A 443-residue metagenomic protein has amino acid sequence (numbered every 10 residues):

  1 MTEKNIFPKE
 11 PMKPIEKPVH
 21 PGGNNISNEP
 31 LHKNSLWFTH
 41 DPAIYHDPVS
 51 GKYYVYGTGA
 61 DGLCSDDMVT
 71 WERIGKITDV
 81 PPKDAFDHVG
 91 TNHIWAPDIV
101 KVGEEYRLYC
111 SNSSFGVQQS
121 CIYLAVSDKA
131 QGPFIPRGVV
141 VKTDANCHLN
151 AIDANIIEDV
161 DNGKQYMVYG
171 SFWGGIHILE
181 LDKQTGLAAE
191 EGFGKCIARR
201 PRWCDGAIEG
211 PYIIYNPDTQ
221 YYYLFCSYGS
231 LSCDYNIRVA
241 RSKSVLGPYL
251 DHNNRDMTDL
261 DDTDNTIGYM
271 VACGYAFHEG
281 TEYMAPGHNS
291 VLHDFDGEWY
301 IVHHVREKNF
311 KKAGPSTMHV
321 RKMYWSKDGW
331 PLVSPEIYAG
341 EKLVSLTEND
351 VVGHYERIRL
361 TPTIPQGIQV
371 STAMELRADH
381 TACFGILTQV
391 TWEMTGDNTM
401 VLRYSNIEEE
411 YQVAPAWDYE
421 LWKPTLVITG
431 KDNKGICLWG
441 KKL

Functional and structural regions predicted by a protein language model:
M1-L443: Carbohydrate-active catalytic/glycan-binding domains of CAZyme proteins, especially the secreted or lumenal ectodomains
